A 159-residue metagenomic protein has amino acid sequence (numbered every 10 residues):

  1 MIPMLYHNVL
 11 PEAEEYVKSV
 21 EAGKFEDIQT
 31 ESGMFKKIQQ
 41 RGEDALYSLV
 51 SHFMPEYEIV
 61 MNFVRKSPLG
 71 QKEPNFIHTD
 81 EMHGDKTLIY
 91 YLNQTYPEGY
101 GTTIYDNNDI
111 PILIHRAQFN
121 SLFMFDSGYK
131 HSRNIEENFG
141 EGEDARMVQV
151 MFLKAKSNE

Functional and structural regions predicted by a protein language model:
M1-N75: Non-heme Fe(II)/2-oxoglutarate
V60, S67-E159: Catalytic core of non-heme Fe(II) oxygenases with the double-stranded beta-helix
